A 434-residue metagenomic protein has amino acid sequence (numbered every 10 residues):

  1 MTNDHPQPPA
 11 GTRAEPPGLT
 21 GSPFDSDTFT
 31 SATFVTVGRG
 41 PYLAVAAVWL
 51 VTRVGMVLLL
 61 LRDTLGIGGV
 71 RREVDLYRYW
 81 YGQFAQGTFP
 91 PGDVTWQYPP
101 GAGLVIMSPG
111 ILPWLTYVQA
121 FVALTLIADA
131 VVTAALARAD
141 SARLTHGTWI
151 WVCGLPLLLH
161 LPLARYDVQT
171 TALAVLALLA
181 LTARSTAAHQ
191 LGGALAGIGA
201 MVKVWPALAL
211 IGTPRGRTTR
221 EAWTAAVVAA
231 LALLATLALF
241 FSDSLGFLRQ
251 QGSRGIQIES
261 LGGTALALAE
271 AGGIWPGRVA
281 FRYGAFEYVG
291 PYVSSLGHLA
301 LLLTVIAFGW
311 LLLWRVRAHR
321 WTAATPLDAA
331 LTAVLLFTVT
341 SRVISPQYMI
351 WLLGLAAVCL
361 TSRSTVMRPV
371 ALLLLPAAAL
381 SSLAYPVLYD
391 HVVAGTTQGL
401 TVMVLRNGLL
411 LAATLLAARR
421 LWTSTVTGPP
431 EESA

Functional and structural regions predicted by a protein language model:
T2-G11, L19-R249, H298-A434: Multi-pass membrane glycosyltransferase architecture that uses lipid-linked
Y79-G82, G92-T116, I256-P291: Short hydrophobic/aromatic helix or loop-helix immediately within or flanking a transmembrane segment in polytopic
Y288-A300: Membrane-water interface at loop-to-transmembrane-helix junctions
